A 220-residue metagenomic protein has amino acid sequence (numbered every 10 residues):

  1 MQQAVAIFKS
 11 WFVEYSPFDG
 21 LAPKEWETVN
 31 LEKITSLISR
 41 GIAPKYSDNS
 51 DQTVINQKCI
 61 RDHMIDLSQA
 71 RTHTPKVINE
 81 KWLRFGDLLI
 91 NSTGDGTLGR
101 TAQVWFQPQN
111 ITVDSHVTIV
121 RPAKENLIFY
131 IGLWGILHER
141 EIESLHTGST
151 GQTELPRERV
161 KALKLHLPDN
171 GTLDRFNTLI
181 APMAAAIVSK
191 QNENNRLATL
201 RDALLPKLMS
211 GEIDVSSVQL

Functional and structural regions predicted by a protein language model:
M1-I42, H166, N170-S216: Non-catalytic DNA-recognition/assembly elements of restriction-modification systems
V29-K45, T53, K58-L88: Sequence-specific dsDNA recognition surfaces
P44-D51, L145-T147: Short coil/turn segments at secondary-structure boundaries
N56-R61, T93, E139, D169 (+1 more regions): Short, small-residue-rich loop/turn micro-motifs
N79-H138, H146-G151, P156-R157: A short beta-sheet element
V117-I128, E143, E158-A186: Proline-centric
